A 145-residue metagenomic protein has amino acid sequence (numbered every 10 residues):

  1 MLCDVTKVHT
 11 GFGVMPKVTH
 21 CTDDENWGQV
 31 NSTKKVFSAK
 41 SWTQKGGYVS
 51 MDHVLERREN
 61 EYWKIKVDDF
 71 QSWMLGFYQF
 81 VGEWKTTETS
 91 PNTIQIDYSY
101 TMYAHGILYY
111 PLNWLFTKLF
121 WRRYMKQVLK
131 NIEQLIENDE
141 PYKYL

Functional and structural regions predicted by a protein language model:
M1-L2, P16, G47-V49, F77-T87: Short charge-dense sequence patches
M1-L2, V8-H9, K34-V36, D52-V54 (+1 more regions): Generic low-polarity alpha-helical segments
M1-Q29: Hydrophobic ligand-binding cavity/cleft-lining segments
L2-V5, M125, L129: Short amphipathic alpha-helical/adjacent loop interface patches that line ligand and macromolecule-binding sites
V14, S50, N92: Residue-level signal for beta-strand positions within conserved beta-sheet cores that form or flank
T19-G76, Q127-L145: Glycine-rich portal/gate segments that line the openings of hydrophobic small-molecule binding cavities
V67-R123, K143-L145: Beta-strand/loop substructures that line and gate deep hydrophobic ligand-binding cavities in soluble
